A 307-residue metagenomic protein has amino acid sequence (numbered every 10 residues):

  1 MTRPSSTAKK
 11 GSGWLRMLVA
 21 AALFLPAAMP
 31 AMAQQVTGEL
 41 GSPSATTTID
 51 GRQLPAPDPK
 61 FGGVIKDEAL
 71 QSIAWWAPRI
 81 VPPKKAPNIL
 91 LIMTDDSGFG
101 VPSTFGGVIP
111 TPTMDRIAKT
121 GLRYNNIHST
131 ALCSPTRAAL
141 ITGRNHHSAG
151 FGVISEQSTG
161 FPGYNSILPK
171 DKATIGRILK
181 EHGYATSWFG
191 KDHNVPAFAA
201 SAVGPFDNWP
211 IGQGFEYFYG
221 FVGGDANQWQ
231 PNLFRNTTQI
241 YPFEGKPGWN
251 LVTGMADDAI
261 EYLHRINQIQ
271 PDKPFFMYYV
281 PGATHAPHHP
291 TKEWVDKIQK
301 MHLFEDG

Functional and structural regions predicted by a protein language model:
M1-W14: N-terminal secretory signal peptides that target proteins for export/translocation
S6, A28, C133-S134: Short linear Ser/Thr-Pro motifs
L15-R16, F276: Alpha-helical transmembrane segments of integral membrane proteins
R16-A28: Bacterial N-terminal signal peptides
M29-A33: Sec/Tat signal peptide C-region and signal peptidase I cleavage site
Q34-T46: Short acidic, Pro/Gly- and aromatic-enriched capping/linker segments at domain boundaries
T47, R52-G307: Formylglycine-dependent sulfatase
